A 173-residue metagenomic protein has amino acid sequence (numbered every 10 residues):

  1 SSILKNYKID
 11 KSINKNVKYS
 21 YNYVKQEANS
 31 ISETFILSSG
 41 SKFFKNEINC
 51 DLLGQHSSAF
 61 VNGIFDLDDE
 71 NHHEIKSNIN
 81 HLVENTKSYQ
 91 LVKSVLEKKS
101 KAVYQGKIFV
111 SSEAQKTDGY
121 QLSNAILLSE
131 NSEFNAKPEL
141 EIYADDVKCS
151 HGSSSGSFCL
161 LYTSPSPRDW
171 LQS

Functional and structural regions predicted by a protein language model:
S1-L161: Conserved beta-strand/loop scaffold segments within soluble protein domains that form the structured core and edges
Y162, P167-Q172: Single conserved hydrophobic/aromatic residue that forms the stacking wall/gate of nucleotide- or nucleobase-binding
